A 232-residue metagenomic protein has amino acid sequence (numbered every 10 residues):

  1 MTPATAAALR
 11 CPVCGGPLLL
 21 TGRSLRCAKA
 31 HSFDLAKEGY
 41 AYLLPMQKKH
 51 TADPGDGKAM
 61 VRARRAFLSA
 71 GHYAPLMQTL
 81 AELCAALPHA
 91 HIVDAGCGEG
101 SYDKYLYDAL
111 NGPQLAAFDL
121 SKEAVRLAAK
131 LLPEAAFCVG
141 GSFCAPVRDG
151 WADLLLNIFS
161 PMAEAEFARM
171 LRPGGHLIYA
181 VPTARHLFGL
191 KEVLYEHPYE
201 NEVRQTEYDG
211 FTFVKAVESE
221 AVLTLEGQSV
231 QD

Functional and structural regions predicted by a protein language model:
M1-D53: N-terminal auxiliary segments of SAM/dcSAM-dependent transferases
H50, G55-T79: Class I SAM-dependent methyltransferase Rossmann-like catalytic core, especially the SAM/SAH-binding loop
H89-G98: Conserved class I S-adenosyl-L-methionine
E99-N111: Conserved SAM-binding loop of SAM-dependent methyltransferases across substrates and taxa, primarily the Class I
D119-S121: Conserved SAM/SAH-binding beta-strand->alpha-helix loop
F143-L154: A short acidic, Gly/Pro-enriched loop at the edge of an enzyme's catalytic core that lines a small-molecule cofactor
E164-H176: A short glycine-rich, Lys/Arg-flanked "PGG" loop and its adjoining helix->strand segment in the class I
G174-A184: Conserved beta-strand signature within the Rossmann-like core of class I S-adenosyl-L-methionine
